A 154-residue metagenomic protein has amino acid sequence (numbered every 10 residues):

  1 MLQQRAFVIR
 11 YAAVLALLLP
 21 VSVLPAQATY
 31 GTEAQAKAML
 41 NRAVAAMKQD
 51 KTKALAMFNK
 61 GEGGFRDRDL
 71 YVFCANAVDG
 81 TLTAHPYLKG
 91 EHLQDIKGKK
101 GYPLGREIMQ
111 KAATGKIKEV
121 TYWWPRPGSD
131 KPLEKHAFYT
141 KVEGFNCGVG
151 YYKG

Functional and structural regions predicted by a protein language model:
L2, R10-G154: N-terminal membrane-sensor/transducer module of prokaryotic signaling receptors
F7: Localized chelating/binding microdomains that coordinate divalent metal ions or stabilize phosphate-bearing
